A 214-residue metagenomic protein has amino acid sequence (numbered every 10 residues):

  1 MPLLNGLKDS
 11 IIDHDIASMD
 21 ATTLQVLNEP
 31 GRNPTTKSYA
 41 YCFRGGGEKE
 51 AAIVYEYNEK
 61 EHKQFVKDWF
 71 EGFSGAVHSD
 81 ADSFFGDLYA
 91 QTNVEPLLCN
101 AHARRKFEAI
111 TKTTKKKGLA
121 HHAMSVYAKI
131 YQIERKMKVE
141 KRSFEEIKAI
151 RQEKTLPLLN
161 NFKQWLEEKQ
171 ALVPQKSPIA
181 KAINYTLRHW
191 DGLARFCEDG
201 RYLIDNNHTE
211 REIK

Functional and structural regions predicted by a protein language model:
M1-K214: Catalytic center-proximal scaffold of phosphoryl-transfer enzymes
